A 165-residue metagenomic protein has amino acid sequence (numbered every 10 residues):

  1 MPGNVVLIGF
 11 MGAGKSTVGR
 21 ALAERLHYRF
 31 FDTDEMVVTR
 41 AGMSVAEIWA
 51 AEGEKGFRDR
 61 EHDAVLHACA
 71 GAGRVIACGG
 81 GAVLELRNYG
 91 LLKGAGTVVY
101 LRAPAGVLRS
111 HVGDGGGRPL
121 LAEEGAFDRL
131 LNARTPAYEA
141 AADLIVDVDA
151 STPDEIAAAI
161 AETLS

Functional and structural regions predicted by a protein language model:
P2, A21, R25, T97 (+1 more regions): NTP-dependent small-molecule kinase module
L7: Hydrophobic anchor at the beta1->P-loop junction of P-loop NTPases
F10: P-loop (Walker A) phosphate-binding loop of NTP-binding proteins
S16: Walker A/P-loop
R29-K93, A137: ATP-dependent small-molecule kinase phosphotransfer cores that center on conserved nucleotide phosphate-binding segments
A41, W49, E61, C69 (+5 more regions): Short, flexible helix/strand-to-coil boundary loops that buttress conserved ligand/catalytic motifs in alpha/beta
G80-V83, P104-G106, S151: Short glycine-rich anion-binding loops that position phosphate/pyrophosphate groups of nucleotides and phosphorylated
G94-P136: A glycine- and Lys/Arg-enriched "phosphate-lid" helix/loop adjacent to the NTP-binding pocket of small-molecule kinases
